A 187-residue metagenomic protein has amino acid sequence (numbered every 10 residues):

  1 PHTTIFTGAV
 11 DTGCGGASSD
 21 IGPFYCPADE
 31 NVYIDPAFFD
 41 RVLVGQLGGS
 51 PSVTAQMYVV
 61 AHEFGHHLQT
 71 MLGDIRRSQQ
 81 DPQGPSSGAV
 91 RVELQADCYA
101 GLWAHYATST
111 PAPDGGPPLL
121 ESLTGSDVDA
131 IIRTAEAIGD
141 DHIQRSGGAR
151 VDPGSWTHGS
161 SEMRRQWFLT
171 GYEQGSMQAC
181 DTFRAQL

Functional and structural regions predicted by a protein language model:
P1-G13, S78, E173-L187: A structural boundary signal for the start of the first folded domain, especially the loop/turn and N-capping region
P1-G15, P117-V128: Acidic helix-start/capping segments at beta-turn-to-alpha-helix junctions
G8-D35: Catalytic zinc-binding patch centered on the HExxH motif and its immediate surroundings that defines zinc-dependent
I34, Y58-M71, D97, G101: Active-site recognition of the HExxH zinc-binding catalytic motif
D40-Y58, G84-V90: Short pre-active-site segment immediately N-terminal to the catalytic Zn-binding motif
T70-E93: Post-HEXXH active-site segment of zinc metalloproteases
R91-I143: Short helix/loop segments within enzyme catalytic domains that coordinate or immediately flank catalytic cofactors
I138-L187: Pan-zinc metallopeptidase signature
